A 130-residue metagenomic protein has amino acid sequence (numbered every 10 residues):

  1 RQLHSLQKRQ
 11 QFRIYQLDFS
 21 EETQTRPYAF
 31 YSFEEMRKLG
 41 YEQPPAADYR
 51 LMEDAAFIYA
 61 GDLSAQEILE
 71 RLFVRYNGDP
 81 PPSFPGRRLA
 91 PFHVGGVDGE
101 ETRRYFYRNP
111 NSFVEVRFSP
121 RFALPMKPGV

Functional and structural regions predicted by a protein language model:
R1-P44: N-terminal intrinsically disordered, low-complexity, charge/repeat-rich segments that act as generic
Q10, Y28-Y31, L39, A55 (+4 more regions): Short non-domain terminal segments
Y15, Y49, Y76, Y105-Y107 (+1 more regions): Aromatic side chains
E22, M36, E70-R71, N111-F113 (+1 more regions): Short linear regulatory motifs enriched in tryptophan with gly/pro/ser
E35, R50-L51, P125: Residue-level detector of intrinsically disordered terminal segments
Y41-V97: Short, conserved turn/kink motifs that form compact alpha/beta structural patches or helix kinks used as
P85-L124: Short, compact, well-ordered microdomains
K127-V130: Non-Sec secretion/translocation targeting segments of pathogen effectors
